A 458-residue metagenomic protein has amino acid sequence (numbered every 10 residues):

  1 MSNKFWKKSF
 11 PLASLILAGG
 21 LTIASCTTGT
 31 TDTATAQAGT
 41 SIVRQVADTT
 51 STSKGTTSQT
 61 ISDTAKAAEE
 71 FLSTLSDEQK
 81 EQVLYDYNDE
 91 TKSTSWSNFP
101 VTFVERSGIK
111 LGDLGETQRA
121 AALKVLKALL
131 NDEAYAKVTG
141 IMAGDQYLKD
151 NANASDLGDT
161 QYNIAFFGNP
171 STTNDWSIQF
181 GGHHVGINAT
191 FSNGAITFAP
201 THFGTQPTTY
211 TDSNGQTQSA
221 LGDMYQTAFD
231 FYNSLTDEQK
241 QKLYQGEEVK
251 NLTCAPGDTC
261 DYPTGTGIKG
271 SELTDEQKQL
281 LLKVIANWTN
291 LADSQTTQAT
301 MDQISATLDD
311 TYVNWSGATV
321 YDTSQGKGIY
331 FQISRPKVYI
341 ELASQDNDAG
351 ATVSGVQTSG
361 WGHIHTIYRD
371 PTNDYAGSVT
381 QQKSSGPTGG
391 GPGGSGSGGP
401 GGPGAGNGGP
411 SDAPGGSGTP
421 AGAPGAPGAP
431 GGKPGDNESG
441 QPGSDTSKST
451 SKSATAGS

Functional and structural regions predicted by a protein language model:
M1-A13: Bacterial Sec-dependent N-terminal signal peptides
L21-S25: C-terminal motif of bacterial Sec signal peptides marking the signal peptidase cleavage site
T27-T30: Bacterial signal peptide processing site
A36-D77, E81-N131, Y135-D412, T419-P434 (+1 more regions): A cross-kingdom marker for long, charged
D445-S453: Extracellular mucin-like PTS domains
